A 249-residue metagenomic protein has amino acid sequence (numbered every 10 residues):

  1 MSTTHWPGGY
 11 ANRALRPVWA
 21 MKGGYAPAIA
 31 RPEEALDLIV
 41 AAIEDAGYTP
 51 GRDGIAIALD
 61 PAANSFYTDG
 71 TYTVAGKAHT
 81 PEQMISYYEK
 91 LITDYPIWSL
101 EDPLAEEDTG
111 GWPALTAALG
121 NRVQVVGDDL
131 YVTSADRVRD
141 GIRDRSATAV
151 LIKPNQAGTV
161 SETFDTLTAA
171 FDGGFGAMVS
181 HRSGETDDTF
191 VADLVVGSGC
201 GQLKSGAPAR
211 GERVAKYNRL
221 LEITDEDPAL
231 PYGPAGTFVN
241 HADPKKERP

Functional and structural regions predicted by a protein language model:
M1-G24: Mobile "lid/hinge" segments at catalytic clefts and subdomain interfaces of large enzymes
R16, A26, E33-P249: Catalytic core of soluble alpha/beta enzymes
